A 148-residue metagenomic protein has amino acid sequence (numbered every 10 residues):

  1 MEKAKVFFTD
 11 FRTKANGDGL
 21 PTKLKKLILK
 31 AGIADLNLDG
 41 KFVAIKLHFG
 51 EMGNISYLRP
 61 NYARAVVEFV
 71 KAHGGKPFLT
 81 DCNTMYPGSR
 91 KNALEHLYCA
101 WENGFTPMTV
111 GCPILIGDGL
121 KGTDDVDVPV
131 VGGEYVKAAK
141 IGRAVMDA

Functional and structural regions predicted by a protein language model:
M1-A148: N-terminal and secondary-structure boundary signal
